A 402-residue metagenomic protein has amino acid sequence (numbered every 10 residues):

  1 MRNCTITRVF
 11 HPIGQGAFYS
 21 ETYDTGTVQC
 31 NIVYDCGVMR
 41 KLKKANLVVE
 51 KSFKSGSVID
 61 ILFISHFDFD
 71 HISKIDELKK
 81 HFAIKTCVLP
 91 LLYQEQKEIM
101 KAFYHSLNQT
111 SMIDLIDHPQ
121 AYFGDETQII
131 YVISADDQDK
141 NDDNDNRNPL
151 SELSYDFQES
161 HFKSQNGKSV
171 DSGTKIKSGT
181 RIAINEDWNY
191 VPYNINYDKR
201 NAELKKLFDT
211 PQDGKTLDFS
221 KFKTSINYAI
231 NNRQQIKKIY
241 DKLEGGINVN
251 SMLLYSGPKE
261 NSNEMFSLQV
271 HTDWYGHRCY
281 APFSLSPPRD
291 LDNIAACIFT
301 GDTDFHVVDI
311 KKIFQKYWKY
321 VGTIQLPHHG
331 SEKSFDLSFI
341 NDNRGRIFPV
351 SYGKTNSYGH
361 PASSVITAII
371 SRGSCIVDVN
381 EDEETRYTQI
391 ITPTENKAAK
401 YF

Functional and structural regions predicted by a protein language model:
M1-S57, G124-T323, E395-F402: Core dinuclear metal-dependent hydrolase active-site scaffold
P12, Y34-C36, I64-F67, I72 (+4 more regions): Short His-Asn-centered micro-motif
A17, E21, K333-R344, P349-F402: C-terminal regions of proteins
L42-L89, Q315-S331, G345-R346: Active-site metal-binding motif and surrounding structural segment of the metallo-beta-lactamase
A45-V48, K74-L78, D309-F314, F335-D342 (+1 more regions): A short acidic, amphipathic alpha-helical/loop segment
I61, S65, L89-L91, L115-P119 (+4 more regions): A generic structural motif
F67-I72, Y93-Q96, D304-V308, H328-F335 (+2 more regions): Active-site environment of divalent metal-dependent phosphoester hydrolases
H71-Y122, G345-F348: Active-site HxH/HxHxD metal-binding segment of metal-dependent hydrolases
